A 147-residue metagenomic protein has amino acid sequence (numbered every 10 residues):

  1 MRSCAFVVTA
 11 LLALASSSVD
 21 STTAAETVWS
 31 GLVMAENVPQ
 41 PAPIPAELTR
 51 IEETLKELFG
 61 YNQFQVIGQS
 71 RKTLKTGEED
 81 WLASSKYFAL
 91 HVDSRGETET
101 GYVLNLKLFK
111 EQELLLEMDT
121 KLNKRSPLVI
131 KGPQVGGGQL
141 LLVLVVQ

Functional and structural regions predicted by a protein language model:
M1-V7: Bacterial N-terminal signal peptides that target proteins for export
V7-S16: Bacterial N-terminal signal peptides
T22-Q147: Outer membrane pore-forming secretion/assembly proteins and partners of Gram-negative envelopes
